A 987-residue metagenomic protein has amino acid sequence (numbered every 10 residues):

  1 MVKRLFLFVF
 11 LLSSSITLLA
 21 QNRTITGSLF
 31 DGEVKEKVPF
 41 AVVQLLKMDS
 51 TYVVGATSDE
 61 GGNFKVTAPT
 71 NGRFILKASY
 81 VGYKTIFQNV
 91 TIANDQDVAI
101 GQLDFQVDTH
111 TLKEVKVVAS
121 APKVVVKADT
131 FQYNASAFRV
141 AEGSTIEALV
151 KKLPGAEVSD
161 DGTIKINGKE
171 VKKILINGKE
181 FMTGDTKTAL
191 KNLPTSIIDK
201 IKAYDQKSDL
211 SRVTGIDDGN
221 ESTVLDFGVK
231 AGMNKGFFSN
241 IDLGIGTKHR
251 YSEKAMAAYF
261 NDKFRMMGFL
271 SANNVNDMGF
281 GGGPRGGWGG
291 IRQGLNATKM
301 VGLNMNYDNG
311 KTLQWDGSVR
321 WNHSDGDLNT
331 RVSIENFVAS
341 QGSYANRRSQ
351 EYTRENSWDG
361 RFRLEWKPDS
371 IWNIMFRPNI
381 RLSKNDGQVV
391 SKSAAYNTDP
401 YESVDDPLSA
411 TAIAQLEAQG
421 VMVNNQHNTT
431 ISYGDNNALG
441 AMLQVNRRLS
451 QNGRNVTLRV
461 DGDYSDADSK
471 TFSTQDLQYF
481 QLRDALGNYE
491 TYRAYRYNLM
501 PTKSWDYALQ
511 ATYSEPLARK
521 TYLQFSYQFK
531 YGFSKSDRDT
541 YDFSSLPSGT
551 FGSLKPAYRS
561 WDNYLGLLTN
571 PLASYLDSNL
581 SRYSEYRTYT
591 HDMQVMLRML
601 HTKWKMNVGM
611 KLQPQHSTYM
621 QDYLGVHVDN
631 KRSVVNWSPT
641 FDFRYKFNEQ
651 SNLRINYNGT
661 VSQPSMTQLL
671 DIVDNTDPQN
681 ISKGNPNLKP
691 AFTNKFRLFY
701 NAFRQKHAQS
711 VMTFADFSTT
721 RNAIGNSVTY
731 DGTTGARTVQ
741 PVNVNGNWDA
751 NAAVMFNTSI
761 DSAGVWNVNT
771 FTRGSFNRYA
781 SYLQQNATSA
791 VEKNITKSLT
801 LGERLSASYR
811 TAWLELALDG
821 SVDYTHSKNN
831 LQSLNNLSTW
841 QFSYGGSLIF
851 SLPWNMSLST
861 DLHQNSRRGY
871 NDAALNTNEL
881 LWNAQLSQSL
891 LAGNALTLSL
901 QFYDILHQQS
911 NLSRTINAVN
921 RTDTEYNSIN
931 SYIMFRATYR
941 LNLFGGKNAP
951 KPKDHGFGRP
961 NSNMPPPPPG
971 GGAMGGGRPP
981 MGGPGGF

Functional and structural regions predicted by a protein language model:
F30-E33, Q44-L46, S79-Y83, D97-R139 (+5 more regions): Short, acidic, small-residue-rich periplasmic hinge/interaction motif at the N-terminus of Gram-negative outer-membrane
V38-P39, K65-R73: Short Pro-Gly-centered beta-turn/loop motif in secreted/extracellular proteins
L46-T51, R73-Q88: A short, solvent-exposed loop/turn motif at the edges and junctions of modular extracellular/periplasmic domains
M48-N63: Short, acidic Ser/Thr/Gly-rich low-complexity loop/linker segments typical of extracellular and cell-surface proteins
D59-A68, T163, A189: Short, surface-exposed beta-strand/beta-hairpin micro-motifs centered on an aromatic residue
T130-K152, K165-I166, I176-F181, D242-T247 (+1 more regions): Short, polar/charged loop or turn motifs at beta-strand boundaries
T163-S211, V224-V229, F264: Periplasmic plug
G184, K207-H249, K263-F987: Primarily recognizes Gram-negative and organellar outer-membrane beta-barrels
